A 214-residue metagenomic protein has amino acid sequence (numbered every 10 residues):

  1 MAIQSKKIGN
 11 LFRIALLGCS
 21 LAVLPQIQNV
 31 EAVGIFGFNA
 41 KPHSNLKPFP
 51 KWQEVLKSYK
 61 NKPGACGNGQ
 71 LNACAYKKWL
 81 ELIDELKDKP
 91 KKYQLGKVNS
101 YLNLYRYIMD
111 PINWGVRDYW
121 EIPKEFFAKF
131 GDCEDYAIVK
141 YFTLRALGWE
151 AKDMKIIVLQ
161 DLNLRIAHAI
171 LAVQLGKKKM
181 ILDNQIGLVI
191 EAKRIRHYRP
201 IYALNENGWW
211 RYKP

Functional and structural regions predicted by a protein language model:
A2, P25-P214: A structural boundary/capping signal
I3-L16: Bacterial N-terminal signal peptides that target proteins for export
C19-P25: Hydrophobic h-region of N-terminal signal peptides that target proteins for export in Gram-negative bacteria
